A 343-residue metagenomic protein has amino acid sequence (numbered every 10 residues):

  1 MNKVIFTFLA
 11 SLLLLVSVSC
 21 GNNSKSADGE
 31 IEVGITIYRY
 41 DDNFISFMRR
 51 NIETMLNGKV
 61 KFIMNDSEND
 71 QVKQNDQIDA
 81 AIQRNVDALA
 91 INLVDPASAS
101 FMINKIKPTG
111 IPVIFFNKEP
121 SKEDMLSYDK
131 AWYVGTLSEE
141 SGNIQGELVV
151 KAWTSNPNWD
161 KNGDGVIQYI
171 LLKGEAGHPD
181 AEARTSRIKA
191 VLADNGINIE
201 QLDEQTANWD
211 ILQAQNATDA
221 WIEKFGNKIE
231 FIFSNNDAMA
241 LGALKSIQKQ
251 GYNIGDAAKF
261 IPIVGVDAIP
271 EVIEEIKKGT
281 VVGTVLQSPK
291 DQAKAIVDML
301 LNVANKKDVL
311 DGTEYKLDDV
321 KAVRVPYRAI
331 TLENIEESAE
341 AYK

Functional and structural regions predicted by a protein language model:
V16-S19: C-terminal motif of bacterial Sec signal peptides marking the signal peptidase cleavage site
G29, G165-A176, D180, Q292-K343: Hinge/cleft segment of the Venus flytrap/periplasmic-binding protein
E30-N51, M55, I63-I78, R84-V86 (+4 more regions): Extracytoplasmic "Venus flytrap"
I35, N85-L93, P112-F116, L171 (+3 more regions): Periplasmic-binding protein-like
N43-G58, S141-Q145, P179-N198, Q213 (+2 more regions): Short, solvent-exposed amphipathic alpha-helices that sit in or adjacent to ligand/effector-binding or catalytic
Q74, Y133-G165, A214-Q215, A268-V272 (+1 more regions): Hydrophobic alpha-helical segments within soluble ligand-binding/sensing domains
I91-P108, I188, L202-E274: Hydrophobic alpha-helical
M102-E140, W159-V166, I269-K277, V282: Flexible loop/hinge segments that line or gate small-molecule binding clefts
